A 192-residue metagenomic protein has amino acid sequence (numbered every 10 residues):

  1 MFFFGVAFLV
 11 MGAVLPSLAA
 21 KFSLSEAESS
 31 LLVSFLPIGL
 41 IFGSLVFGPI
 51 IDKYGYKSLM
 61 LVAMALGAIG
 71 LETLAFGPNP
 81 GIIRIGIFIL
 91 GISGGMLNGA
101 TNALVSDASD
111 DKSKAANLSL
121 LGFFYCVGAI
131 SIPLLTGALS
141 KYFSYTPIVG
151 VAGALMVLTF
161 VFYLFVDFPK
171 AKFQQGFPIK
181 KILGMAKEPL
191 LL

Functional and structural regions predicted by a protein language model:
M1-L18: Extracytoplasmic
L9, P37-L45, I130: Residue-level signature of mid-helix packing/kink "hotspots" within the transmembrane helices of 12-pass Major
F42-P78: Conserved MFS/SLC helix-loop-helix module at the cytosolic interface between two early adjacent transmembrane helices
G70-L74, L90, Y163: MFS-fold secondary transporters
F76-G86: Helix-loop junctions at membrane interfaces in 12-TM secondary transporters
G86-F123: Cytoplasmic helix-loop-helix junction between adjacent transmembrane helices in 12-TM secondary transporters
L120-F165: Helix-loop-helix hairpin linking two adjacent transmembrane segments in secondary transporters
F168-L192: Juxtamembrane intracellular "pre-TM" segments in multi-pass secondary transporters
